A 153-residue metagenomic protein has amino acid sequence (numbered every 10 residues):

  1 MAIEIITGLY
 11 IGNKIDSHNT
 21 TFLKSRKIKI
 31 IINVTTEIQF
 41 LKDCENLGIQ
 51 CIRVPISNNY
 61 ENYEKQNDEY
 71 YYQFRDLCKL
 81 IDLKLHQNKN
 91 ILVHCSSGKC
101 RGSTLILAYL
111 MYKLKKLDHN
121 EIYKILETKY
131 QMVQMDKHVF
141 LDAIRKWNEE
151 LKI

Functional and structural regions predicted by a protein language model:
A2-I91, M111-L151: Cysteine-based protein phosphatase catalytic domain of the PTP/DSP
K89-L107: A phosphate-binding catalytic loop at a beta-strand-loop-alpha-helix junction that coordinates phosphoryl groups
